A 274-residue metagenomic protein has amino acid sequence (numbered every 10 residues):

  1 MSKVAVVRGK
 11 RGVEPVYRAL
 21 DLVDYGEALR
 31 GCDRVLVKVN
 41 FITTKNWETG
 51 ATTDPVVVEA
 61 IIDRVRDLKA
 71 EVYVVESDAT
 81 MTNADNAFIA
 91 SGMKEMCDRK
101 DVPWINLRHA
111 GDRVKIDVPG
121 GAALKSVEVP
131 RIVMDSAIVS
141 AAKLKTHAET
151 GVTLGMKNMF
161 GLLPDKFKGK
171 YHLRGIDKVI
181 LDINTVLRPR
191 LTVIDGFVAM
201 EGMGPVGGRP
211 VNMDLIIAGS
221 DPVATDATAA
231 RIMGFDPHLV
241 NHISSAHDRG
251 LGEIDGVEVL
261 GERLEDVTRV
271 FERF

Functional and structural regions predicted by a protein language model:
M1-F274: N-terminal and secondary-structure boundary signal
